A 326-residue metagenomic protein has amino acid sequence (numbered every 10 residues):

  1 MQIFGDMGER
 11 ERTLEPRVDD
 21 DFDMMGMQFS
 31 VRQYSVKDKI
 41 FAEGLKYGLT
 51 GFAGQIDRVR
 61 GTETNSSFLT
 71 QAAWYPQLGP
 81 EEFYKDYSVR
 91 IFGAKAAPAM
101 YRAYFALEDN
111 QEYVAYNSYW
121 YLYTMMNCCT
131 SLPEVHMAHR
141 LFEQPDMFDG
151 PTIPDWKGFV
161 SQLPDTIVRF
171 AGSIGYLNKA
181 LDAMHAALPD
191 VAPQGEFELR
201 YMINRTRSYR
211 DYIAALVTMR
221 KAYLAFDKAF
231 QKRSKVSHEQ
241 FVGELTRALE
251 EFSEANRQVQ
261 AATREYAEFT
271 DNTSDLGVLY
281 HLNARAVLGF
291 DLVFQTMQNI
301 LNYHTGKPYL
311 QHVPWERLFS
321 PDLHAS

Functional and structural regions predicted by a protein language model:
M1-S326: Substrate-binding groove of N-acetylhexosamine-processing glycoside hydrolases
